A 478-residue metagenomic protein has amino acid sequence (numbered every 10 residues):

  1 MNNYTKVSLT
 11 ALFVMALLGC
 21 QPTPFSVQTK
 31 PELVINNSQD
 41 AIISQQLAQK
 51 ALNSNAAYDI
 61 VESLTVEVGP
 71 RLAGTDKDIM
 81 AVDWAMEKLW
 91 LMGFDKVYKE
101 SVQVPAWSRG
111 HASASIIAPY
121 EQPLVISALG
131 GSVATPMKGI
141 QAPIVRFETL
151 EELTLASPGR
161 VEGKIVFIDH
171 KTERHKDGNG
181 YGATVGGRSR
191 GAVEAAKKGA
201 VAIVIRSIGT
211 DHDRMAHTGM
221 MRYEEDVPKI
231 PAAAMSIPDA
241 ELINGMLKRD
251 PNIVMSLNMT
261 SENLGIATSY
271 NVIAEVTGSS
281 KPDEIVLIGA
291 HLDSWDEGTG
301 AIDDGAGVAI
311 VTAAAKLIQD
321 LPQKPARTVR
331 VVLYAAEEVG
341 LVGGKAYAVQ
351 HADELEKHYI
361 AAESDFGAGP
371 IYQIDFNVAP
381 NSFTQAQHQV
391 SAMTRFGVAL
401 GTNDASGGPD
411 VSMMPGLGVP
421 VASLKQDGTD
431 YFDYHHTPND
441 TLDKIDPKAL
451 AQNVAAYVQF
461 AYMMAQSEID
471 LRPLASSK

Functional and structural regions predicted by a protein language model:
A16-G19: C-terminal motif of bacterial Sec signal peptides marking the signal peptidase cleavage site
K30-L33, D40-I43, E62, V66-D177: Noncatalytic luminal/extracellular "stalk/propeptide" segments of secretory-pathway proteins
I35-T75, M215-M220, D293, I360 (+2 more regions): N-terminal capping segment at the start of a domain
I43, A118, V125-S127, G131-G159 (+3 more regions): Soluble metallo-hydrolase cores and metallopeptidase-like ectodomains found primarily in the secretory/periplasmic
D59, L317-V342: Short helix-loop-beta-strand segments that form the rim/entrance of peptidase-like active sites
T75, S127-P231, T299, L400: Extracellular/luminal Protease-associated
E121-P123, A232, A240-E241, K281 (+1 more regions): Metal-dependent peptidase/peptidase-like ectodomains
K316, D320, F432-K478: His/Asp/Glu-rich mid-to-C-terminal helical/loop segments that flank catalytic regions of hydrolases
